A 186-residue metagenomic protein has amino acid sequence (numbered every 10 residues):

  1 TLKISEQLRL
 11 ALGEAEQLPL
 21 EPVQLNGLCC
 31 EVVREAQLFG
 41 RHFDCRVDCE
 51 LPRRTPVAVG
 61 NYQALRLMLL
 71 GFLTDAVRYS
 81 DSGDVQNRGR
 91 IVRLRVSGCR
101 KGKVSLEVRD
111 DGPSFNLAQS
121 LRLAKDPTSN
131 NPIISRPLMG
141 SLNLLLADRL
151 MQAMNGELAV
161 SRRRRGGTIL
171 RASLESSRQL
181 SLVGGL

Functional and structural regions predicted by a protein language model:
T1-F39: Conserved DHp (HisKA) dimerization/phosphotransfer helix of two-component histidine kinases, i.e., the long coiled-coil
R46-P56: Conserved catalytic submotifs in the C-terminal HATPase_c
D75-S80: Short helix-loop "hinge" at the ATP-lid/N-box region of the Bergerat-fold HATPase_c
N87-G102: Short beta-strand/loop element within the Bergerat-fold HATPase_c
E107-L138: Glycine-rich/acidic phosphate-handling loop/turn and adjacent ATP-lid/helix of nucleotide-binding kinase/ATPase domains
N143, A147: Short alpha-helical Gxxx[C/S/T] motif in the catalytic ATP-binding
